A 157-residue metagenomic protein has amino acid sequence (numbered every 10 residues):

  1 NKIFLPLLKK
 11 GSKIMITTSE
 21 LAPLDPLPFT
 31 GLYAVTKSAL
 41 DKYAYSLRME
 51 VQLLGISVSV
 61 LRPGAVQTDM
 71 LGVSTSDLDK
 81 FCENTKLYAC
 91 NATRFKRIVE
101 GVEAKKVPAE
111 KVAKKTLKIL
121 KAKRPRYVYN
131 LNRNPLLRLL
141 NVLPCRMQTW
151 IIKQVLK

Functional and structural regions predicted by a protein language model:
N1, A44, A113: Short-chain dehydrogenase/reductase
N1-K10, M49: Amphipathic alpha-helical dimer-interface segment in Rossmann-like NAD(P)H-dependent oxidoreductases
L5, F29-G31, V73-D77, L143-R146: Short, glycine/charged-enriched secondary-structure capping and boundary segments
L8, L117-A122, N141, C145: Short basic/hydrophobic patches in alpha-helices and adjacent helix-turn junctions that form amphipathic surface motifs
S12-T17, S57-S59: Conserved catalytic-site loops of classical short-chain dehydrogenases/reductases
M15-A39, A44-Y45, M49-Q52, A65 (+2 more regions): Catalytic loop of short-chain dehydrogenase/reductase
L53-R126: SDR active-site lid
R126-V155: A transmembrane-helix-recognition feature enriched in membrane-embedded lipid enzymes and envelope glyco-/phospholipid
